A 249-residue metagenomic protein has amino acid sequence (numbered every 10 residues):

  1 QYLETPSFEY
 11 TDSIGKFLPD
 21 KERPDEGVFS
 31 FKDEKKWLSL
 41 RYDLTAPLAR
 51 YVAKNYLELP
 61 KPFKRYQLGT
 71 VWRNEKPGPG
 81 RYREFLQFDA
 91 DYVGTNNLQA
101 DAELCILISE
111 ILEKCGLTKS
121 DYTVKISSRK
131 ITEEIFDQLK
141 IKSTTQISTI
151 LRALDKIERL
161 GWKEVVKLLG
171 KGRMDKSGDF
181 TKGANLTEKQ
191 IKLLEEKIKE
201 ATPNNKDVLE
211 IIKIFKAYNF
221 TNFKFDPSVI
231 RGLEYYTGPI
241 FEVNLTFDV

Functional and structural regions predicted by a protein language model:
Q1-A49: Active-site loop/lid in soluble adenylation, ligation, and acyl-transfer enzymes
Q1-L3, Y10-D12, L44-L57, R65-T118 (+1 more regions): Positively charged, Gly/Ser-enriched RNA/tRNA-binding surfaces
S7-E26, T123-D137, V229-G238: Beta-rich nucleic-acid/ligand-interaction surfaces
R23-K35, L139-K167: Acidic, His- and aromatic-enriched active-site or binding-groove loops in soluble protein domains that engage sugars
K36-L38, K119-T123, D248: Short active-site oxyanion
L40-L44, P60, N96, A100 (+4 more regions): Catalytic cores of large soluble enzymes that bind and process phosphate-bearing ligands
L104, S128-I131, T149-A153, Q190 (+1 more regions): Internal, well-ordered alpha-helical segments in soluble enzyme and binding-protein domains
K114, Q138-L139: Charged, amphipathic alpha-helical linkers/stalks
